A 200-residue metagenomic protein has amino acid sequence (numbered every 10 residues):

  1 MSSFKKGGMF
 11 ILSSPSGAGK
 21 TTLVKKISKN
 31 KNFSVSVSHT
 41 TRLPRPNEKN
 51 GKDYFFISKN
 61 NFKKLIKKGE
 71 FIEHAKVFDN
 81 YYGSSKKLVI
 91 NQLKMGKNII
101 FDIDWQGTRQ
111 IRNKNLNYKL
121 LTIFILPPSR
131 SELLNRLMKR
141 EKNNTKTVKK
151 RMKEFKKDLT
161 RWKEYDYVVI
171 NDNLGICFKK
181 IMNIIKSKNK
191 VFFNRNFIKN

Functional and structural regions predicted by a protein language model:
S2-F4, K139-N143, K157-N200: NTP-dependent small-molecule kinase module
L12: Hydrophobic anchor at the beta1->P-loop junction of P-loop NTPases
S16-G17: Walker A (P-loop) phosphate-binding loop of P-loop NTPases
T21: Walker A/P-loop
V24-K25: The feature captures the helix immediately C-terminal to the Walker
S28-V37: Post-Walker A helix-loop "phosphate-sensing" segment adjacent to the P-loop in P-loop NTPases
T40-I99, W105-Q106: ATP-dependent small-molecule kinase phosphotransfer cores that center on conserved nucleotide phosphate-binding segments
I99-W105, N115-R140, I170-N171: Conserved phosphate-donor/acceptor-positioning beta-strand/loop module used by diverse small-molecule
